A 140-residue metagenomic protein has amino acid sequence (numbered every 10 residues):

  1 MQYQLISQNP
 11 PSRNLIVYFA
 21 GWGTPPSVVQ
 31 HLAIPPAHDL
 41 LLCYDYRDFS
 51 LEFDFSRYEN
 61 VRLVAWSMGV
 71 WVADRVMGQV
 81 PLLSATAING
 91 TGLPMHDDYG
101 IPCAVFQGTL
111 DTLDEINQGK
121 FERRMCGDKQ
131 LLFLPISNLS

Functional and structural regions predicted by a protein language model:
M1-S50: Conserved HGGG/HGGXW glycine-rich cap/lid loop of the alpha/beta-hydrolase fold
L15, N60-R62, S84: Structural motif
V28, V72-V76: Hydrolases whose catalytic domains are alpha/beta-hydrolase-1, hotdog thioesterase, or metallo-beta-lactamase-like
V64-A73: Gly/Ala-rich beta-loop-alpha elbow adjacent to hydrolase catalytic centers
S67, G90-P94, G127: Short, flexible active-site-adjacent loop segments at beta-strand->alpha-helix junctions, enriched in small/polar
Q79-T112: Flexible "cap/lid" loop of the alpha/beta hydrolase fold
E115-S140: Conserved alpha/beta-hydrolase catalytic His-Asp/Glu region
